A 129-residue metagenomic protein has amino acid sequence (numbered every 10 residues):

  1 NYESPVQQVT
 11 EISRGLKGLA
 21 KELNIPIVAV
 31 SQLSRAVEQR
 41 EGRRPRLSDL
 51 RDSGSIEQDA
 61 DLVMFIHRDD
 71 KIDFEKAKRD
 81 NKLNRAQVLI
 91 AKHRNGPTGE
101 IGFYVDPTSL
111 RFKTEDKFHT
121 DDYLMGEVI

Functional and structural regions predicted by a protein language model:
N1-E3, R14-N24, A36-I129: C-terminal regions of RecA-like/P-loop NTPase motor modules
Q7-E11: Non-catalytic scaffold segments within catalytic domains of secreted glycoside hydrolases
V30-Q32: Conserved H-loop
